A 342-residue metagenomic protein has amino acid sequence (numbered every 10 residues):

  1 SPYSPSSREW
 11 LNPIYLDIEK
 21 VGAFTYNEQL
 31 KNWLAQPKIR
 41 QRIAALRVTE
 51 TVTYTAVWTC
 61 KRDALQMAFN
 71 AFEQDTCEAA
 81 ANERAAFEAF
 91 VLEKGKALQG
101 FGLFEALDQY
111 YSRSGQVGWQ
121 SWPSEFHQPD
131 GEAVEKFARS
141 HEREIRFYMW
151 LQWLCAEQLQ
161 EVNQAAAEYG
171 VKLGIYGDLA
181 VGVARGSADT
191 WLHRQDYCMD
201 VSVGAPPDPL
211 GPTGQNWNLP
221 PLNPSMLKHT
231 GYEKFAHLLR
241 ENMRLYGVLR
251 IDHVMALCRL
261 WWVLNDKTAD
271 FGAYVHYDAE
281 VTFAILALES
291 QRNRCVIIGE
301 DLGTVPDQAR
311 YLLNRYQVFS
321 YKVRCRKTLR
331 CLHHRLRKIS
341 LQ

Functional and structural regions predicted by a protein language model:
S1-H193: Acidic/aromatic-lined carbohydrate-recognition and catalytic surfaces of CAZymes acting on diverse glycans
Y3-L11, N163-A167, G182, G186-P209 (+1 more regions): Active-site-proximal helices and loops of the catalytic beta/alpha 8
A44, V48-T55, R139-L154, N216-E233 (+2 more regions): The substrate-binding groove and active-site-proximal loops of carbohydrate-active enzymes, especially glycoside
A81, F87-E135, G204-P220, P224-R250 (+2 more regions): Active-site cores of enzymes that catalyze phosphoryl transfer or operate on phosphate-rich substrates
Q109-Y111, H127, A180-V183, M255-C258 (+2 more regions): Short, solvent-exposed loop/turn segments at secondary-structure junctions
M149, E168-Y176, G186-S187, A236-H237 (+3 more regions): Short, well-ordered loop/turn elements at secondary-structure boundaries
C155, L159, G231, F235 (+3 more regions): Aromatic/hydrophobic pocket-lining residues that form the small-molecule binding cavity in soluble enzyme cores
K172-Y176, A180, V248-R250, V296-I298 (+1 more regions): Structural preference for beta-strand elements that scaffold enzyme active sites
